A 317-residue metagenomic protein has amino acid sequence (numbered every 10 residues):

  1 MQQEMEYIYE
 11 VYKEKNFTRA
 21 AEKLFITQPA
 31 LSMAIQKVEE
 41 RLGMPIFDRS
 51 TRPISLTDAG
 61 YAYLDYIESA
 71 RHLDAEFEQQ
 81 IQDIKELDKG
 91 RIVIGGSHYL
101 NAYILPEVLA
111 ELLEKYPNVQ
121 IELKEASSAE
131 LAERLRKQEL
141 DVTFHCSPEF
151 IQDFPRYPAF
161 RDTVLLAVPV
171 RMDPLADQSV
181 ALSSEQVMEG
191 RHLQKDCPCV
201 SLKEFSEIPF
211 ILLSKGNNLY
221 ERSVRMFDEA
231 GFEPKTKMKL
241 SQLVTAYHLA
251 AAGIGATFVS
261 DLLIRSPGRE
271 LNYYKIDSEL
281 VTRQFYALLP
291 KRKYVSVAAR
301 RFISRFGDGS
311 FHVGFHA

Functional and structural regions predicted by a protein language model:
M5, R41-L42, Y63-K85, V313: Alpha-helical linker/hinge and terminal dimerization helices associated with HTH transcriptional regulators
Y9-A30: Short helix-boundary/capping micro-motifs
E39-D58: A short LG(V/I)-centered, amphipathic sequence patch enriched for acidic residue(s) preceding the LG motif
K89-Q152, L240: Central regulatory/effector-binding core of bacterial HTH transcription factors
K115, S127-E207, I264-P267, E279-V281: Acidic, Gly/Pro-rich loop/turn segments at junctions of secondary structure
S127-L131, R136-E139, C146, G216-L271: Hydrophobic hinge/microswitch elements
V170, I264, L271-H316: A late-sequence structural motif
P174-D177, A181-A230, V295-V297, V313-A317: Secondary-structure junction motif
